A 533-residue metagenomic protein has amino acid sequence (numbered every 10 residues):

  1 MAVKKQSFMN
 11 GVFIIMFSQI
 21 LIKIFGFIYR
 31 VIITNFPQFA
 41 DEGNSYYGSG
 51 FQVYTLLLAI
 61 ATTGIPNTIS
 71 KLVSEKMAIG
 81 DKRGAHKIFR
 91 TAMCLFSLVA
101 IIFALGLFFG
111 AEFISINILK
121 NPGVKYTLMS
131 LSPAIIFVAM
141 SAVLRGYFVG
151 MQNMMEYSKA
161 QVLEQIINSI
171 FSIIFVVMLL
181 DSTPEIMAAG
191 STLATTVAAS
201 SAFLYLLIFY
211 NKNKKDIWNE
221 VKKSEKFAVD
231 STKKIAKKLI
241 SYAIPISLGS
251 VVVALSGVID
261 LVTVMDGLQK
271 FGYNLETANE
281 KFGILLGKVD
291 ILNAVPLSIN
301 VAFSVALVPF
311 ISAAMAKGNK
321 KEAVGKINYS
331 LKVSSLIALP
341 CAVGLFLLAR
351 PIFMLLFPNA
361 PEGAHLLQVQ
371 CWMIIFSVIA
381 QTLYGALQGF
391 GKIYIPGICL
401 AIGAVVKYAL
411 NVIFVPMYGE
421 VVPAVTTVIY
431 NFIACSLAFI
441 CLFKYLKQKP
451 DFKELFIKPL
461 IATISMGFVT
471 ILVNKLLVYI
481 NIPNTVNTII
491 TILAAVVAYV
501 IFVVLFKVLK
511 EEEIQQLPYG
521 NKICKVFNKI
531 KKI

Functional and structural regions predicted by a protein language model:
M1-I28, R83, K87, K226-V253 (+1 more regions): N-terminal membrane topogenesis motif
S7-N67, A104, F108, A134-I135 (+1 more regions): Signature of the first transmembrane helix
I33-L56, P184, A188-T192, K234-Y242 (+2 more regions): Interfacial/gating helices of multi-pass transporter permease domains
T63-A78, L297-N319: Helix-loop junctions and terminal segments of transmembrane helices in multi-pass membrane transport/translocation
E112-S130, F346-S377: Interfacial segments at transmembrane-helix termini and the short loops linking adjacent helices
V138-A160, W372-I402, I413, M417: Membrane-interface junctions at transmembrane-helix termini in multi-pass inner-membrane proteins
M155, I166-F209, Y394, I402-F439 (+4 more regions): Membrane-interface helix-loop junctions in multi-pass transport and translocation proteins
L472-I533: Membrane-proximal transmembrane or re-entrant/amphipathic helices at the cytosolic face
